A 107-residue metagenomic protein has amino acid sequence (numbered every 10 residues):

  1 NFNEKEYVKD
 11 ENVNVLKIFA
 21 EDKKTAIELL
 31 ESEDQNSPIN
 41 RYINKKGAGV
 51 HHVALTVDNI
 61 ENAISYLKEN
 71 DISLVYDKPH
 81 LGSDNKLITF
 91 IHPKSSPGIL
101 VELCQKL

Functional and structural regions predicted by a protein language model:
N1-E11, S37: Long, hydrophobic N-terminal alpha-helical segment
Y7, N14-A20, A26-I27, L55 (+1 more regions): Vicinal oxygen chelate
A26-H51: Helix-adjacent hinge/juxtasegments
D34-N36, I60, S96: Short Gly/Pro-enriched loop/turn and capping motifs at secondary-structure junctions
Y42-N70: Mid-chain, well-packed structural core segment of small domains
